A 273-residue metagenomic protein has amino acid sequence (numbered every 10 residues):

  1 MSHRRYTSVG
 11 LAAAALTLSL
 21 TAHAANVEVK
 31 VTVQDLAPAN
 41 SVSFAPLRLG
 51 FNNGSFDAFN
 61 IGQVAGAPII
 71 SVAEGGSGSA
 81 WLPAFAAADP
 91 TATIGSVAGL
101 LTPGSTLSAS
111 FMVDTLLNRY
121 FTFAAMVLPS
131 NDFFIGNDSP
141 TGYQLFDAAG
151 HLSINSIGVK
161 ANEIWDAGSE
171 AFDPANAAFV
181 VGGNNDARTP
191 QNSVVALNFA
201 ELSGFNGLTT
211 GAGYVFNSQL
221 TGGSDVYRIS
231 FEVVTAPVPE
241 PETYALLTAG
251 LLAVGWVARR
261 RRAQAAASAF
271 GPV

Functional and structural regions predicted by a protein language model:
S2-G10: Bacterial N-terminal signal peptides that target proteins for export
V9, A22-N26, S230-A253: Short, threonine-centered small-residue motifs that mark membrane-proximal processing/anchoring sites and TM-junction
G10-S19: Bacterial N-terminal signal peptides
N26-E28, L36-I154: Structured domain cores in non-transmembrane regions
N26-N52, T209-G213, Q219-T235: A long-range scaffold signal marking pre-active-site subdomains of enzyme folds
I154-V234: Extracellular low-complexity, O-glycosylation-prone Ser/Thr/Pro/Gly-rich "stalks" and linkers flanking catalytic
W256-V273: C-terminal membrane-anchoring or membrane-association module
